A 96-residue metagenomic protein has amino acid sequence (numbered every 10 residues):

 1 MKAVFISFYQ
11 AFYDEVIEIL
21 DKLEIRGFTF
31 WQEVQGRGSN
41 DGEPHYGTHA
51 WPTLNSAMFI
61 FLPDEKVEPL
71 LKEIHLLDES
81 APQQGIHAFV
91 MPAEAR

Functional and structural regions predicted by a protein language model:
M1-R96: Positively charged, small/polar-rich N-terminal and surface patches that mediate targeting and assembly and bind
